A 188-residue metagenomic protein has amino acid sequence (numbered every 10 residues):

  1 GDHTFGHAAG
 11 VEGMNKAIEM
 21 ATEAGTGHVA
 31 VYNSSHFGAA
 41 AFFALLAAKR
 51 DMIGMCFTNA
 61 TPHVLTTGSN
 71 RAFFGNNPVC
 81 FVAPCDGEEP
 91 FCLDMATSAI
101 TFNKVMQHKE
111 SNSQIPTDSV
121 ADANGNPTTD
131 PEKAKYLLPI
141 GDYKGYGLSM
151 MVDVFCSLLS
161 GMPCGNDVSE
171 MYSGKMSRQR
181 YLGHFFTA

Functional and structural regions predicted by a protein language model:
G1-F5, V11-S35, A44, N166: N-terminal intrinsically disordered, cationic/polar leader segments that include organellar targeting peptides
H3-A8, T26-S34, L65-N70, F91 (+1 more regions): Flexible, glycine/proline-enriched loop segments at strand-loop-helix junctions that form or flank small-ligand binding
N15-I18, L45-A48, V82, D118 (+1 more regions): Predominant activation on well-ordered alpha-helical scaffold segments within soluble catalytic domains
E19-E23, K49-M52, D86, S98 (+2 more regions): Generic secondary-structure signature for well-ordered alpha-helical cores
E23-G27, K49-I53, G75-P78, D86-P90 (+3 more regions): Short coil/turn connectors at secondary-structure junctions
H28-D86: Glycine-rich, Trp-frequent "lid" loop and neighboring beta-strands that shape and gate the flavin cofactor pocket
V64-P131: Phosphate/diphosphate-binding glycine-rich loops and adjacent basic-rich segments that engage nucleotide
K135-A188: Internal helical hairpin/lid segments
